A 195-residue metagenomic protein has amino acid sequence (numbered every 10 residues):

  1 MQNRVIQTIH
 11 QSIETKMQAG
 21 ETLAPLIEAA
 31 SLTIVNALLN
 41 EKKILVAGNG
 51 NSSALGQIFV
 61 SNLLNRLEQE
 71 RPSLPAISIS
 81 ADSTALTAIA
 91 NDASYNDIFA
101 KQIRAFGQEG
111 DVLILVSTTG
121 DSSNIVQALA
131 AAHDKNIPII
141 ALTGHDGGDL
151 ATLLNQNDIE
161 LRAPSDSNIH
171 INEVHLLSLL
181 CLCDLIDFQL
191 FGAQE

Functional and structural regions predicted by a protein language model:
M1, L23-I27, H133: Residue-level recognition of alpha-helical structural elements
M1-T22: Generic N-terminal amphipathic, Lys/Arg-enriched alpha-helix
T22-N40: A short, well-structured juxtamembrane/interface segment
A29, L190-E195: Active-site phosphate/pyrophosphate-binding segments
I44-L45, I139: Hydrophobic beta-strand scaffold residues
S52, Q57-G192: Glycine-rich phosphate-binding loops that contact phosphosugars or nucleotide phosphates
